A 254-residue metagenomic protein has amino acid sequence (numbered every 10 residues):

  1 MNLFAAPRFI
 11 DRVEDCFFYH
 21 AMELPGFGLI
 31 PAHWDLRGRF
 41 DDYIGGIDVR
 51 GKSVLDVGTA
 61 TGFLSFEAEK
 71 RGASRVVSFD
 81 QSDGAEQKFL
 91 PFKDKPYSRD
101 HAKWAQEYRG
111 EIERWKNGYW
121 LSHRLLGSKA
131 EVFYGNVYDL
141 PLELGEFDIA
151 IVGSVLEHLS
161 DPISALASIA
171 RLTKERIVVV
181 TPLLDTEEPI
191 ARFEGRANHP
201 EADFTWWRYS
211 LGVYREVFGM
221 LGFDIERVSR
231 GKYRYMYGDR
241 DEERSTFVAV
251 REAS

Functional and structural regions predicted by a protein language model:
M1-L24: N-terminal, positively charged/glycine-rich alpha-helical extensions of SAM-dependent methyltransferases
P31-K52: Conserved alpha-helix/loop element of class I SAM-dependent methyltransferases that forms part of the SAM/SAH-binding
K52-A60: Conserved class I S-adenosyl-L-methionine
G62-F66, G84: Glycine-rich SAM-binding Motif I of class I
R75-Q81: Conserved SAM-binding motif I beta-strand of class I
E86-S122: Glycine-rich phosphate-binding loop and adjoining beta1-alpha1-beta2 segment of Rossmann-like nucleotide-binding folds
E111-K116, V137-L142, F147, I151 (+1 more regions): S-adenosyl-L-methionine-dependent methyltransferase catalytic module, highlighting the catalytic core
G127-V137: Conserved SAM-binding strand-loop segment of SAM-dependent methyltransferases
